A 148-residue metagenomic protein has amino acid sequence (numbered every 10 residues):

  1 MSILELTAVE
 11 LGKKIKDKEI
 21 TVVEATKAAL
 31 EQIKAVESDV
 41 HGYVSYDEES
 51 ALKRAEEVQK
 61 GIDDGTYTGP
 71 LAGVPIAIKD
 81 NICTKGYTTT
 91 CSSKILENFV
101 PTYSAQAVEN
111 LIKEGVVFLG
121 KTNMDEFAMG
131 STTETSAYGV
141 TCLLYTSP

Functional and structural regions predicted by a protein language model:
M1-D47, L52-K53: An N-terminal boundary/leader segment
A29, A51, K79, L111 (+1 more regions): Conserved hydrophobic/aromatic pocket- or pore-lining residues that grip, position, or stack substrates in active sites
V58-V74: Immediate post-signal peptide segment of exported/extracytoplasmic ligand-binding proteins
P70-N110, S131-E134: Enzymes and membrane/adaptor proteins characterized by extended Gly/Ser/Thr/Asp/Glu-rich, aromatic-dotted
I78, F118-N123: General beta-strand structural signal in soluble alpha/beta enzymes
T122-G130: Short, solvent-exposed turn/loop segments enriched in Gly/Ser/Thr/Pro and often Arg
Y145-P148: Conserved small/polar residues in nucleotide/adenosyl-binding loops
